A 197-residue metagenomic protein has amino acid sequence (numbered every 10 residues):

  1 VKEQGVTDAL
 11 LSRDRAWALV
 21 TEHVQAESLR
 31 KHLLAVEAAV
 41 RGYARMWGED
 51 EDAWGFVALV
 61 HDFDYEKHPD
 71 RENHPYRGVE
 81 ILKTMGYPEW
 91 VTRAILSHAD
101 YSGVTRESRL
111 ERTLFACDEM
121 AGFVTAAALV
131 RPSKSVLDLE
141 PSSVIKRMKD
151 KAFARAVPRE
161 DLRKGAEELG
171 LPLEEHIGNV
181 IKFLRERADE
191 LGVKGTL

Functional and structural regions predicted by a protein language model:
K2-D70: Acidic/His-rich, divalent-metal-binding segments that scaffold phosphate/diphosphate chemistry
E3-D14, A94, L114-F115, K151-A154 (+1 more regions): Membrane-targeting and insertion segments and their boundary/processing signals
L11, R15, K31-A35, N73 (+6 more regions): Conserved active-site and cofactor/substrate-binding residues in soluble primary-metabolism enzymes
W17, T21, L34-E37, R41 (+6 more regions): Predominant activation on well-ordered alpha-helical scaffold segments within soluble catalytic domains
T21, R41, R45, K83 (+3 more regions): Short polybasic/polar patches that bind polyanions
W47-K151: Divalent metal-dependent catalytic cores for phosphoryl transfer on phosphate-bearing substrates
S143-L197: A structured, mid-to-C-terminal "fold-capping" secondary-structure block
